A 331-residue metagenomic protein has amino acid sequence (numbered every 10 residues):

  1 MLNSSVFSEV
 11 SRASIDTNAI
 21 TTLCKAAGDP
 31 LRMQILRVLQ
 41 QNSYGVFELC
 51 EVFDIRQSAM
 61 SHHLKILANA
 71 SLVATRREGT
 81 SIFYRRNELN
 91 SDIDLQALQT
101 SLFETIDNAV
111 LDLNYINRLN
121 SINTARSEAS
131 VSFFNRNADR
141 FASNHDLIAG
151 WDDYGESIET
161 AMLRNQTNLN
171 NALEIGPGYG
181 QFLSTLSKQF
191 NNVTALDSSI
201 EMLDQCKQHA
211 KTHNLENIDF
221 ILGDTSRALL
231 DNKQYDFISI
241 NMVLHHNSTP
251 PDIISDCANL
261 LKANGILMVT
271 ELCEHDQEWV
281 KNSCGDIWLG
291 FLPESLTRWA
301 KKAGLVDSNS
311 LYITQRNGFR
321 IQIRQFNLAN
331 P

Functional and structural regions predicted by a protein language model:
L2-E9, D92-R140: Amphipathic alpha-helical dimerization/coiled-coil segments that flank or bridge DNA-binding/regulatory modules
I15-A59, I82-L89: N-terminal helix-turn-helix DNA-binding core of bacterial DNA-binding proteins
A149-L169: Conserved alpha-helix/loop element of class I SAM-dependent methyltransferases that forms part of the SAM/SAH-binding
L173, Y179-R227: Class I SAM-dependent methyltransferase SAM/SAH-binding core
S226-I238: A short acidic, Gly/Pro-enriched loop at the edge of an enzyme's catalytic core that lines a small-molecule cofactor
F237-T249: A short SAM/SAH-binding and catalytic strip from SAM-dependent methyltransferases
P251-I266: A short glycine-rich, Lys/Arg-flanked "PGG" loop and its adjoining helix->strand segment in the class I
I266-R324: C-terminal alpha-helical "lid/dimerization" subdomain adjacent to the S-adenosyl-L-methionine
